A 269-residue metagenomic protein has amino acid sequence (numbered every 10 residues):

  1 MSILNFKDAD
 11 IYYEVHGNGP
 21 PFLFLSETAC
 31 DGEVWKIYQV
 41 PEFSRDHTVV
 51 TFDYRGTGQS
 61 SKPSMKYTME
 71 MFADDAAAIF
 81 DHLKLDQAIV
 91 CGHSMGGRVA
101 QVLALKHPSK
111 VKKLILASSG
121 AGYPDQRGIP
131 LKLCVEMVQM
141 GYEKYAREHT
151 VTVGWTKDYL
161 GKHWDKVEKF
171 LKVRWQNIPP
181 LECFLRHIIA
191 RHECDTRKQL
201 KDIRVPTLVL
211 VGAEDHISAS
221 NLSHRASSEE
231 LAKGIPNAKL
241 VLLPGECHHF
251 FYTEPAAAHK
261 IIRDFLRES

Functional and structural regions predicted by a protein language model:
F6-Q59: Conserved HGGG/HGGXW glycine-rich cap/lid loop of the alpha/beta-hydrolase fold
V50-C91: Active-site loop/oxyanion-hole signature of alpha/beta-hydrolase fold enzymes
G92, G96, A100: Gly/Ala-rich beta-loop-alpha elbow adjacent to hydrolase catalytic centers
Q101, L105, K112-G141: Flexible "cap/lid" loop of the alpha/beta hydrolase fold
R127, Y145-Q199: Conserved alpha/beta-hydrolase catalytic His-Asp/Glu region
I203, V209-V211: Short beta-strand/loop motif that positions the catalytic acidic residue of the alpha/beta-hydrolase fold
E214-L222: Acidic catalytic loop of the alpha/beta-hydrolase fold
N237-S269: Catalytic active-site module of serine/aspartate enzymes centered on a nucleophile-bearing elbow/loop
